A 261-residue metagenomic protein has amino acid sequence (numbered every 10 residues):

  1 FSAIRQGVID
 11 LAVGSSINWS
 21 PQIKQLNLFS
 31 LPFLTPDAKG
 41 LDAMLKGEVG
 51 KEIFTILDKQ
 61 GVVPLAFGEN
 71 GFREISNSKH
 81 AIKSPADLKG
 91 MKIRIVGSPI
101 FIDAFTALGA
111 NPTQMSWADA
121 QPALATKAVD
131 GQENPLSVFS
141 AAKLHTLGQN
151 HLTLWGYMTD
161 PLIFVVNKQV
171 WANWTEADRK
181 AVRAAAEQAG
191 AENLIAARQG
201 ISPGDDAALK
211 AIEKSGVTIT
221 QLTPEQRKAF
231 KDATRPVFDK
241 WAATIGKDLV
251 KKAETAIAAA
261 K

Functional and structural regions predicted by a protein language model:
F1-G40, E48-K261: N-terminal secretory/targeting leader peptides
